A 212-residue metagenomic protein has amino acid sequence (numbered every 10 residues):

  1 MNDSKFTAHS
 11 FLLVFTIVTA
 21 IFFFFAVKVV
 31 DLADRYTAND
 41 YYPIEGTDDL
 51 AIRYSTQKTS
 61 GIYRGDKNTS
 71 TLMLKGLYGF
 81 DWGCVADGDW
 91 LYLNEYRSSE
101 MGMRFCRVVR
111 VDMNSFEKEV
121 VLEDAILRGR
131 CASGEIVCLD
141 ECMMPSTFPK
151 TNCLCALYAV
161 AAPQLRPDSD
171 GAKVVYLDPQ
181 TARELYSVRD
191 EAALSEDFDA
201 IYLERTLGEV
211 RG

Functional and structural regions predicted by a protein language model:
M1-D49, R53, E209-R211: Gram-positive cell-envelope targeting signals
V30-D34, T69-K75, E117-L122, E184: A short beta-strand motif characteristic of beta-propeller blades
R35-E45, Y78-G88, E123-E135, L139-E141 (+1 more regions): Repeated scaffold domains used in trafficking and secretory/extracellular systems, primarily beta-propellers
A51-Y54, Y92-N94, C138-D140, A156-A159 (+1 more regions): Residue position within the beta-strands of beta-propeller blades
Y54-K67: Beta-propeller domains
S55-K58, S99-C106, F148-P149, L165-D170: Short, solvent-exposed loop/turn segments at conserved positions within beta-propeller repeat blades
S60-I62, V108-R110, N152, L157 (+1 more regions): Hydrophobic beta-strand positions in blades of beta-propellers and related beta-sheet-rich domains
D66-N68, D112-F116, P179-T181: Short loop/turn segments that connect beta-strands within beta-propeller blades
